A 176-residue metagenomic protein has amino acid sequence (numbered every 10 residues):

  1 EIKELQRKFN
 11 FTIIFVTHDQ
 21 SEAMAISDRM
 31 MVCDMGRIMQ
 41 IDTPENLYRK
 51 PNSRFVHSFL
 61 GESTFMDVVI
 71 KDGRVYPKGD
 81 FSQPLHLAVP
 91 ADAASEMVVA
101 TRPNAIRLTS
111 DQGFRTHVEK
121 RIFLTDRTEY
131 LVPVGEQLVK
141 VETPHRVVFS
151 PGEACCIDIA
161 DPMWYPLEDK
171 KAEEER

Functional and structural regions predicted by a protein language model:
E1-F55: ABC ATPase nucleotide-binding domains
K3-Q6, R29-M31, I38, P44 (+5 more regions): Generic alpha-helical hydrophobic packing signal
E4-K8, N46-R49, K71, H117 (+1 more regions): Replace "anionic and nucleotidyl ligands
F11-I14, F65, R127: Secondary-structure boundary/capping residues
D42-P77: ABC transporter nucleotide-binding domain
S63, R74-R176: Non-catalytic connector elements of ABC transporters
